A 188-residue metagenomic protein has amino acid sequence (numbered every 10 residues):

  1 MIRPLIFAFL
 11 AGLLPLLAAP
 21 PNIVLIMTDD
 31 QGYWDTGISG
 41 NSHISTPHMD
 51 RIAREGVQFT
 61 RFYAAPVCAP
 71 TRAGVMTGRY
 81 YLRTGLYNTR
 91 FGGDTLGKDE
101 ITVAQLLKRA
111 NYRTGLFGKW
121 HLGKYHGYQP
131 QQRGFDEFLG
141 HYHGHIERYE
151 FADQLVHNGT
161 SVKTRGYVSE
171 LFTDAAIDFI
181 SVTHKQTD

Functional and structural regions predicted by a protein language model:
M1-L10: Sec-dependent signal peptide recognition, specifically the positively charged N-region followed immediately by
I2-R3, L16-D188: Formylglycine-dependent sulfatase
